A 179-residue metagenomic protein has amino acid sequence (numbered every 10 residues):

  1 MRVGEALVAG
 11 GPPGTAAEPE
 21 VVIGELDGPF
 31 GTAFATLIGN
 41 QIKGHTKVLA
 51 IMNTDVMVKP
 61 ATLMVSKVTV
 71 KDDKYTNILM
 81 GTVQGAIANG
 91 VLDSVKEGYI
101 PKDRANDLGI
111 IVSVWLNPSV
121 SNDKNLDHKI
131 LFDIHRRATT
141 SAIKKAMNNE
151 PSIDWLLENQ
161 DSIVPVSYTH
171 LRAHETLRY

Functional and structural regions predicted by a protein language model:
M1-R172: Accessory interaction regions appended to the cores of large information-processing enzymes
A173-Y179: A short, hydrophobic C-terminal helix/tail in secreted or cell-surface proteins
